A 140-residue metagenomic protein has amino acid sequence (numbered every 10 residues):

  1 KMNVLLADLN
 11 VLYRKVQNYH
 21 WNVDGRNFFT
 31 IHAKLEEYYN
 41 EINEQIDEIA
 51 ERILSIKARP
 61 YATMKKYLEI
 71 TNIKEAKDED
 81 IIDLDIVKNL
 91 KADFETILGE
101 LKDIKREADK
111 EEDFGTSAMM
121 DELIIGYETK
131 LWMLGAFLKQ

Functional and structural regions predicted by a protein language model:
K1-V4, N27, K34, I86-N89 (+1 more regions): Non-transmembrane, amphipathic alpha-helical segments
L6, Y13-V16, H20, Y39 (+6 more regions): A structural signal for well-ordered alpha-helices, especially hydrophobic packing surfaces of coiled-coils
V11-E37, E100, I104-G115: Helix-loop segments that flank and shape redox-cofactor active sites
N18, N22-G25, S55, A62 (+3 more regions): Heptad-repeat coiled-coil alpha-helices
N27-K66: Conserved alpha-helical segments that form or flank metal/cofactor-binding pockets of metalloenzymes
D47, E51, L68-E122: Acidic/histidine-rich alpha-helical segments that form the ligand environment of transition-metal centers
D85, K139-Q140: Short, intrinsically disordered/low-complexity patches at protein termini and at juxtamembrane boundaries
